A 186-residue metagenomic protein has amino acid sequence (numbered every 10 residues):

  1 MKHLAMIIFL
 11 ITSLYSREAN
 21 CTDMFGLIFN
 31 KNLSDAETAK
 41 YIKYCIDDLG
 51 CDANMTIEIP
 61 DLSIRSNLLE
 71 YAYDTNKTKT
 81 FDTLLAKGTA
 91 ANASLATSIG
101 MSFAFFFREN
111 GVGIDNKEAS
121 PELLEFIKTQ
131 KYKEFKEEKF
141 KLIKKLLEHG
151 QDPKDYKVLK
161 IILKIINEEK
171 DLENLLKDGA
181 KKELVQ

Functional and structural regions predicted by a protein language model:
M1-E18: Classical Sec-dependent N-terminal signal peptides that target proteins to the secretory pathway
R17-D61, L175, K182: N-terminal segments that cap or nucleate solenoid repeat domains
A19-N30, N54-Y71, A91-K128, K154-K164: Ankyrin-repeat boundary/"N-cap" motif
L27-K31, D48, T78, K87 (+5 more regions): Surface-exposed polar/charged interaction patches
D35-I46, N76-L85, G113, S120 (+2 more regions): Ankyrin repeat structural motif
G50-C51, G88-T89, V112, Q151 (+1 more regions): Ankyrin-repeat C-terminal turn/loop position
K144-E148, D152-V185: Leucine-rich solenoid repeat scaffolds
